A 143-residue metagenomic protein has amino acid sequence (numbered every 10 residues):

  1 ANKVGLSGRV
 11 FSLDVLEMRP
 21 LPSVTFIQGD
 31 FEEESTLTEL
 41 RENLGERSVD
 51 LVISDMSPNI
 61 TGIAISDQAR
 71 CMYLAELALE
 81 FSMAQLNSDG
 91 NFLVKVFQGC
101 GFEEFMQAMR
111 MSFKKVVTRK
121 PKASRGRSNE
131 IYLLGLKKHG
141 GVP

Functional and structural regions predicted by a protein language model:
V4-L6, L86-N87: Helix-to-beta-strand junctions that scaffold the AdoMet/dcAdoMet cofactor pocket in Class I SAM-dependent enzymes
L6-S7, L13-T61: S-adenosyl-L-methionine
V15-L16, M56-S57, K95-Q98, P121-K122: Short strand-turn motif at the edge of the Rossmann-like AdoMet-binding core
L40, F81-S82, M109: Class I S-adenosylmethionine-dependent transferase superfamily signal
I60-C71: Glycine/threonine-rich flexible loop motifs
R70-S88: A short glycine-rich, Lys/Arg-flanked "PGG" loop and its adjoining helix->strand segment in the class I
A84-V96, R119: Conserved beta-strand signature within the Rossmann-like core of class I S-adenosyl-L-methionine
Q98-P143: Class I S-adenosyl-L-methionine
